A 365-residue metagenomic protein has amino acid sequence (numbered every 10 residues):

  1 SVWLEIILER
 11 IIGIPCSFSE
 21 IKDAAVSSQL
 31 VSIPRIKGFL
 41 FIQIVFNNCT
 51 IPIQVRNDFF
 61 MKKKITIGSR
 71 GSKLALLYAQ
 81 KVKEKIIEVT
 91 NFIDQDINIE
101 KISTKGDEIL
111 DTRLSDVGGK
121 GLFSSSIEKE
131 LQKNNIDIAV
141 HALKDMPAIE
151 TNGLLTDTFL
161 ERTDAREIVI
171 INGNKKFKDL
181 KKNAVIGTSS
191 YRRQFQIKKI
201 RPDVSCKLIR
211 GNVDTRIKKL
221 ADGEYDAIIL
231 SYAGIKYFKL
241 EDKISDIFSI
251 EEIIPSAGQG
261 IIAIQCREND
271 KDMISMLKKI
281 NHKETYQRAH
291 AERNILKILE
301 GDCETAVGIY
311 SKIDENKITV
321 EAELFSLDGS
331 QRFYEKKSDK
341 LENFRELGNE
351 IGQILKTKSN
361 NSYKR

Functional and structural regions predicted by a protein language model:
S1-W3, R10, C16-K22, S27-S28 (+3 more regions): Low-acidity, Ser/Thr- and Arg-rich intrinsically disordered low-complexity segments
K62-S103, E108-I109, D116, S124 (+1 more regions): Small-molecule-sensing regulatory modules
T66-G68, E100, A139, D157 (+1 more regions): Short, well-ordered beta-strand segments
D111-I136: Short, structured active-site "lid" loops
I136-V140, D226-A227: Short, Asp-centered acidic motifs that coordinate Mg2+ and/or phosphate in catalytic or ligand-binding sites
L143-K144, N152-V204: A conserved helix-loop-strand patch within extracytoplasmic ligand-binding domains of the periplasmic binding
